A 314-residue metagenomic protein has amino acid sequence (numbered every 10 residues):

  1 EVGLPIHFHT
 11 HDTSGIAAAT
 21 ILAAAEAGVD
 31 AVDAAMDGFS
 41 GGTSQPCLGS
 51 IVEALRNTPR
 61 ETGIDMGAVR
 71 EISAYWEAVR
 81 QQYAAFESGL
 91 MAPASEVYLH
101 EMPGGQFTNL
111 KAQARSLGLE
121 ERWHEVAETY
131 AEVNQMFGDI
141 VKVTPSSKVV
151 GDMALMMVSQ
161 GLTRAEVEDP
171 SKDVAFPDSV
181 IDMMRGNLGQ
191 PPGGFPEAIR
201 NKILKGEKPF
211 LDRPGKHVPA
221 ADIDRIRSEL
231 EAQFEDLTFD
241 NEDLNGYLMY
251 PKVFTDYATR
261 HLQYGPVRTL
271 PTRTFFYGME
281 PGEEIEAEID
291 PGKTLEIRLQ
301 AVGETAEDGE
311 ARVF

Functional and structural regions predicted by a protein language model:
E1-A18, D37: Hydrophobic, small-residue-rich alpha-helical packing segments that form membrane-like cores
E1-F8, V52-I64: Alpha-helix-loop-beta-strand connector modules within alpha/beta enzyme cores
G15-V29: Catalytic cores of alpha/beta
A19, S44, T62-L119, V133-G138: Core active-site phosphate/anionic-ligand binding loop and the adjoining beta-turn-alpha structural block in enzyme
A19, T43-S50, L155: Histidine/acidic-residue-rich catalytic or RNA/ligand-binding cores of hydrolases and nuclease-related proteins
A27-S44: Glycine-rich phosphate-binding active-site loops on the catalytic face of alpha/beta enzymes
G28, I51, Y130: Conserved, mostly hydrophobic/aromatic
M91-A94, G105-F314: Terminal or standalone catalytic/regulatory effector modules within metabolic enzymes and repeat proteins
